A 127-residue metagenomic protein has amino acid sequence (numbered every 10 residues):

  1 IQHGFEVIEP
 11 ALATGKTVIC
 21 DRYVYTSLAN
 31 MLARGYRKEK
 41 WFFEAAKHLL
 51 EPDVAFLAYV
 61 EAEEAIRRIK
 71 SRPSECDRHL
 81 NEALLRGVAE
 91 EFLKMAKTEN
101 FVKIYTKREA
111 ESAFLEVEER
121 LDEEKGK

Functional and structural regions predicted by a protein language model:
I1-E44: ATP-dependent small-molecule kinase phosphotransfer cores that center on conserved nucleotide phosphate-binding segments
E9-P10, A46-H48, L93-K94: Short secondary-structure boundary/capping segments
I19, V54-F56, V102-I104: Hydrophobic/aromatic beta-strand patches that form the interior of the parallel beta-sheet core in alpha/beta enzyme
R22, Y59, K107: Short secondary-structure boundary segments
S27-E90: A glycine- and Lys/Arg-enriched "phosphate-lid" helix/loop adjacent to the NTP-binding pocket of small-molecule kinases
E63-K127: NTP-dependent small-molecule kinase module
